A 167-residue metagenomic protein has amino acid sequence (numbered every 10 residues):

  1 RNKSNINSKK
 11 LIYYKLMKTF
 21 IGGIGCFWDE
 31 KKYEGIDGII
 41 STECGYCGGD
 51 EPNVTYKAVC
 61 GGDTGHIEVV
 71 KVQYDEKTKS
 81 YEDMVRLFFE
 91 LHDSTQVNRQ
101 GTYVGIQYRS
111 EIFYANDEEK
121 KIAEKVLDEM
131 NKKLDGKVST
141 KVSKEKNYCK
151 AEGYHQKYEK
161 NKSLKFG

Functional and structural regions predicted by a protein language model:
R1-L16: Short, Lys/Arg-enriched N-terminal segments with co-localized hydrophobic residues within the first ~10-30 amino acids
L16-G167: Flexible coil/turn and secondary-structure edge motifs
